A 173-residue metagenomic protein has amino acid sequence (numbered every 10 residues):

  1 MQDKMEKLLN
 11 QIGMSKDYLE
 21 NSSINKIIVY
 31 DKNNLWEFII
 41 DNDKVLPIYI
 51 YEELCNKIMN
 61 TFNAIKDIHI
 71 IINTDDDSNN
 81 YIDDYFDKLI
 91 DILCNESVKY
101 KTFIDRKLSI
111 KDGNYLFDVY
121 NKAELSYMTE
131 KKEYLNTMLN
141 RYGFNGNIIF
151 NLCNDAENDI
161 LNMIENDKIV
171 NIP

Functional and structural regions predicted by a protein language model:
M1-P173: Intrinsically disordered, low-complexity basic tails and flexible linkers associated with large NTP-driven
